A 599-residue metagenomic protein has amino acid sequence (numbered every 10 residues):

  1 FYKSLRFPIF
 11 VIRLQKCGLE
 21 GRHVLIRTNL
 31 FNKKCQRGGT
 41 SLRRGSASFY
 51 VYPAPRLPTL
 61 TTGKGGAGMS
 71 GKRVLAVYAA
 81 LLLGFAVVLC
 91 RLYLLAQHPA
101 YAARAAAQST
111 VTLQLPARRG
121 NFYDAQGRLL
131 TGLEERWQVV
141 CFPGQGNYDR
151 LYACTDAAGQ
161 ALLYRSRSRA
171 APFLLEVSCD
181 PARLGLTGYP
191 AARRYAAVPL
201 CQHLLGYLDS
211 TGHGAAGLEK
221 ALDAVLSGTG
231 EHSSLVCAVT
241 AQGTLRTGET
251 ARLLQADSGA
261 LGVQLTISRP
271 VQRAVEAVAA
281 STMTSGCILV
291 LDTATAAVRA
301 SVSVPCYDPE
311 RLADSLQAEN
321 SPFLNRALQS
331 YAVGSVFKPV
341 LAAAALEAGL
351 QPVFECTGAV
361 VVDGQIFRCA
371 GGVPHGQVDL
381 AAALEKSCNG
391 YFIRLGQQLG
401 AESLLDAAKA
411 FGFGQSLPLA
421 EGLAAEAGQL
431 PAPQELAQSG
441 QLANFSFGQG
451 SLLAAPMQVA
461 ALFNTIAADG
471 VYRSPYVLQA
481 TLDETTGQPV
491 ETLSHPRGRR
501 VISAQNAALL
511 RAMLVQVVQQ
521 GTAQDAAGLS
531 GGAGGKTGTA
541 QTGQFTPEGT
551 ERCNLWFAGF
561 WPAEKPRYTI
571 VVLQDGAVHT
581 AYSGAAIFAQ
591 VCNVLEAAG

Functional and structural regions predicted by a protein language model:
S4, K16-C17, K34: Polybasic, lysine-rich low-complexity intrinsically disordered segments
L5, I9-I12, R22, I26-F31 (+4 more regions): Periplasmic/cell-envelope proteins involved in peptidoglycan metabolism and beta-lactam response
C17, G38-S41, G45-S48: N-terminal amphipathic/hydrophobic targeting modules at extreme N-termini, encompassing cleavable Sec/SRP-type signal
T131, T250, D292-S335, A343-G576 (+1 more regions): Beta-lactam-recognizing serine transpeptidase/beta-lactamase-like catalytic domain environment
